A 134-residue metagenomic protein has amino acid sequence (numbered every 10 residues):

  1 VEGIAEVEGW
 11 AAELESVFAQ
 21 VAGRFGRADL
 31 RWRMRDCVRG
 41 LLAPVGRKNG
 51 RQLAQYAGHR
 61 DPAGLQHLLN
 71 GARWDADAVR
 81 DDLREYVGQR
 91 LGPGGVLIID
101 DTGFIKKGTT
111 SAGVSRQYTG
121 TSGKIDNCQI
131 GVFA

Functional and structural regions predicted by a protein language model:
G3-H67: Gly/serine-rich nucleotide phosphate-binding loop at the start of the catalytic core of nucleotide/ADP-ribose-handling
L69-A134: Active-site-proximal, Lys/Arg-enriched surface segment that forms a nucleic-acid-binding/basic interface patch
